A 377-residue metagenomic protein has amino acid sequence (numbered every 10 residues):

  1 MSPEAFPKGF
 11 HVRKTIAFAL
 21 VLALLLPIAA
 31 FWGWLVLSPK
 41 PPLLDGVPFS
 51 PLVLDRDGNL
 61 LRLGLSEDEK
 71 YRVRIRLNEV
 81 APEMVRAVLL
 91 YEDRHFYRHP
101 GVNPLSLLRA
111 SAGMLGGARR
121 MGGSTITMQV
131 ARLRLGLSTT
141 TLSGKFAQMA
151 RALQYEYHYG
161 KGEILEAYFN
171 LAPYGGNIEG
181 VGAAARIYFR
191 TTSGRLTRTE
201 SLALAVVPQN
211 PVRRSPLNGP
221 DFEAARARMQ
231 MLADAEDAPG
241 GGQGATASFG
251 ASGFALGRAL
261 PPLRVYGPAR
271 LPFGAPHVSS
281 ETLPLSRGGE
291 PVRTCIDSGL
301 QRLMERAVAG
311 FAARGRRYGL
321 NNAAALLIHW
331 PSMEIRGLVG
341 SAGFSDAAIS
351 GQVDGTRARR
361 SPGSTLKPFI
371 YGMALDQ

Functional and structural regions predicted by a protein language model:
S2-R56, H95, L115, F249-G250 (+2 more regions): N-terminal type II signal-anchor transmembrane helix that functions as the membrane-insertion/stop-transfer segment
P27-F31, R119, G123-R302: Non-catalytic, structured segments within soluble enzyme domains
V36-E83, K145: Terminal hydrophobic membrane-targeting helix
V47-S50, Y71-V73, M84-A87, N103-S106 (+6 more regions): Envelope-exposed proteins and targeting segments
N59-V73, A183, N210, P216 (+2 more regions): Short pre-catalytic segments that frame enzyme active sites
R72-M114, P239-G240: Conserved catalytic or metal-liganding residues and their short signature motifs at active sites of enzymes
R94-R98, G117, P211-R213, R314: Short beta-strands and strand-coil junctions in structured, solvent-facing domains, enriched
Y97-S106, E179-G182, I349, L375-Q377: Short, well-structured active-site flanking segments
